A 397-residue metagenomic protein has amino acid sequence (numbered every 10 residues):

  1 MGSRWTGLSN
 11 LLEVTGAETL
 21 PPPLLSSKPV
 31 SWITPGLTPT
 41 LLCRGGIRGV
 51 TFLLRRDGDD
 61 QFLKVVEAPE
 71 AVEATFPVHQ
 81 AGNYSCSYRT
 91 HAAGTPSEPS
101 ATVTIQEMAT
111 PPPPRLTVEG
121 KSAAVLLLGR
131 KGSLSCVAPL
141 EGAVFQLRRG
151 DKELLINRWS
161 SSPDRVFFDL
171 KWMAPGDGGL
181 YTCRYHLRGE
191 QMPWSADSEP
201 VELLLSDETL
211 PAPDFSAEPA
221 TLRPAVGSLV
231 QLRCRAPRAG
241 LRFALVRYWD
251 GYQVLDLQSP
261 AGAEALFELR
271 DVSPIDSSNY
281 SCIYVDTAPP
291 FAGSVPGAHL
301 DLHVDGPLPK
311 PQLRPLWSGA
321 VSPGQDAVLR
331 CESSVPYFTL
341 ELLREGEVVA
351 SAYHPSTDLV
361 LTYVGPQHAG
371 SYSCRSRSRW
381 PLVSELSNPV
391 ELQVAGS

Functional and structural regions predicted by a protein language model:
M1, P39-I47, F52-D59, T75 (+13 more regions): Structural signature of extracellular immunoglobulin-like
M1-L25, R48, D57, Y84 (+6 more regions): N-terminal Sec-dependent signal peptide, specifically the hydrophobic helical h-region
S3-V14, S87-A109, T182-D207, S281-G306 (+1 more regions): Extracellular/luminal immunoglobulin-like beta-sandwich modules
N10-L12, P21-P23, S31, F52 (+14 more regions): Conserved positions within tandem-repeat grammars
E13, L24-S26, L42, T75-P77 (+14 more regions): Generic structural detector for well-ordered beta-strands
K28-W32, L63-N83, T90-G94, S122-V125 (+8 more regions): Extracellular beta-strand/loop-rich beta-sandwich domains predominantly from IgSF
V30-T40, A123-S133, T221-Q231, S318-V328: Short coil/turn motif common to extracellular beta-sandwich-like domains
L37, E70-V72, P99, R130 (+10 more regions): Exposed loop/turn and edge beta-strand positions of beta-sandwich/beta-sheet ligand-binding modules
